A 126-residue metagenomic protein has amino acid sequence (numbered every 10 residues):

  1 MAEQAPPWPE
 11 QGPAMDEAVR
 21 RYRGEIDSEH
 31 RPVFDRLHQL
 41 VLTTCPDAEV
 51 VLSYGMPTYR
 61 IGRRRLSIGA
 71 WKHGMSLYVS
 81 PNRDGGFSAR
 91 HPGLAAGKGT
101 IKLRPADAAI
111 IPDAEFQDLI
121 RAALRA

Functional and structural regions predicted by a protein language model:
M1-A126: Charge-dense, helix-prone N-terminal extensions
